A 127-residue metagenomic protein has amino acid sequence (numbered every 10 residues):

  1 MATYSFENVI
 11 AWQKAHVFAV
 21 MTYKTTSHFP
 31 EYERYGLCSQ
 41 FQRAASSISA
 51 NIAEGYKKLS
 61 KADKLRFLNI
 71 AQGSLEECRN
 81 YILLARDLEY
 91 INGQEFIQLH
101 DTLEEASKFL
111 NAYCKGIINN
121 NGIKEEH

Functional and structural regions predicted by a protein language model:
M1-H127: Amphipathic alpha-helical assembly/interaction segments
